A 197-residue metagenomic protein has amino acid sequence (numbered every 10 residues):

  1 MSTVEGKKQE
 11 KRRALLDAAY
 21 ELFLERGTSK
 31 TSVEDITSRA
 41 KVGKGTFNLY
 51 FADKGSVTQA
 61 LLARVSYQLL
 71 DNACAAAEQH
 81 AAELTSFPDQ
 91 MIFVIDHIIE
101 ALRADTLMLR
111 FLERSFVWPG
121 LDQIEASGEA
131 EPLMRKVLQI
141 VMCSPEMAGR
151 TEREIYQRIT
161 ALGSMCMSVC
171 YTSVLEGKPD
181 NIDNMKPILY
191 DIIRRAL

Functional and structural regions predicted by a protein language model:
M1-E10: N-terminal intrinsically disordered/low-complexity leader segments
E10-Y20, I36, V57, L61-A73 (+1 more regions): Generic hydrophobic, amphipathic alpha-helix propensity
R12, V33, G55, Q59 (+6 more regions): Short, structured helix-loop boundary elements
A14, L22-S56, A60: Helix-turn-helix
A60, C74-A104, L162: Hydrophobic alpha-helical connector segments
D71-C74, A101, G120-M147, Y156-T160 (+2 more regions): Amphipathic alpha-helical packing segments from all-alpha helical-bundle domains
A101-Q123, L138, Y171-L175: Amphipathic alpha-helical segments used for helix-helix packing
R110-E113, S144-I192: Hydrophobic/aromatic-rich alpha-helical bundle segments in the mid-to-C-terminal region
